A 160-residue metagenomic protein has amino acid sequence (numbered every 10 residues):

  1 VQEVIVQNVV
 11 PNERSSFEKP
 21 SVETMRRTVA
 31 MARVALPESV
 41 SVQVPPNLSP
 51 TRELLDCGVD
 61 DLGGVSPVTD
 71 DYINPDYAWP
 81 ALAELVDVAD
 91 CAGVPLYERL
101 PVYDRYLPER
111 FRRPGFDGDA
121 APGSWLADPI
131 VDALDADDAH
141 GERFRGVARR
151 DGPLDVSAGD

Functional and structural regions predicted by a protein language model:
V1-D160: Auxiliary Fe-S-binding modules of radical SAM enzymes
